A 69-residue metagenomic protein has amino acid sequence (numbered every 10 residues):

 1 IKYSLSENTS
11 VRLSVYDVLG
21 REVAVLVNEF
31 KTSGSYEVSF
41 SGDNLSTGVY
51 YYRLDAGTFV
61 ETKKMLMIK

Functional and structural regions predicted by a protein language model:
I1-K69: C-terminal outer-membrane/trafficking sorting elements
